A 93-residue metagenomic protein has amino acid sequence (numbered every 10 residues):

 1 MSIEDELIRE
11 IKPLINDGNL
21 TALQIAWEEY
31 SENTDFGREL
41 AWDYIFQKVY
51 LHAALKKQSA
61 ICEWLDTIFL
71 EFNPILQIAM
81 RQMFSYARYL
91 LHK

Functional and structural regions predicted by a protein language model:
M1-K93: Ankyrin repeat (ANK) tandem alpha-helical domains that serve as protein-protein interaction scaffolds, prominent
